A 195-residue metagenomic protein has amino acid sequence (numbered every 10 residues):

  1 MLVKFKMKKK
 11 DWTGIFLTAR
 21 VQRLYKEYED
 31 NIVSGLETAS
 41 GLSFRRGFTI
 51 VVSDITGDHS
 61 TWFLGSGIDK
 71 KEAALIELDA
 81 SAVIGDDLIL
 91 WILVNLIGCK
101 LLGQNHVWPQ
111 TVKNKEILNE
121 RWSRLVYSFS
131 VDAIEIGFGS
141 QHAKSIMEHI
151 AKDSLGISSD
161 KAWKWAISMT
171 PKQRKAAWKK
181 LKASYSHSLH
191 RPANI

Functional and structural regions predicted by a protein language model:
K8-K70, D132-I146: Auxiliary, metal-adjacent structural segments of Zn-dependent hydrolase domains
R20-L24, Y28, S81-I89, K113-W122: Conserved aromatic-histidine-acidic binding/catalytic patches
V51-L93, G103-W108: Active-site scaffold of zinc-dependent metalloenzymes
A82-N114, K172-R174, L181-I195: Charged, low-complexity C-terminal accessory regions
Q104-A162: Post-HExxH zinc-binding segment in Zn-dependent metallohydrolases
K144-I195: Pan-zinc metallopeptidase signature
